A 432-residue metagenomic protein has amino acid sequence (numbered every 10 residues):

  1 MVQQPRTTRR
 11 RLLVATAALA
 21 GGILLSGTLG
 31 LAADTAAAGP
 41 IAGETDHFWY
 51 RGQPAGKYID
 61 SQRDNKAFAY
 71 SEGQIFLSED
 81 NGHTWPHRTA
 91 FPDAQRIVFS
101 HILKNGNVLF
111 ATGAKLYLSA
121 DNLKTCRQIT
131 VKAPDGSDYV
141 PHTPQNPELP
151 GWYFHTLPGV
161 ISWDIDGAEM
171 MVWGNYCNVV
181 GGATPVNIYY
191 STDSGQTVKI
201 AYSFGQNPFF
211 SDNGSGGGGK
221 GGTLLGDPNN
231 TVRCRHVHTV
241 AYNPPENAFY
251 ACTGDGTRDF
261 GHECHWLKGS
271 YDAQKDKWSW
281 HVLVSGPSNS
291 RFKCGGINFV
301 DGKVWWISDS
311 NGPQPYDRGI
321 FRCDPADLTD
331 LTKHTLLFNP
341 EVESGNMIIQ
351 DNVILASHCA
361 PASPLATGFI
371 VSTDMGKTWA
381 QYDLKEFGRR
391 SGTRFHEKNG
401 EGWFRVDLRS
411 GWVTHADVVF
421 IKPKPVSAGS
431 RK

Functional and structural regions predicted by a protein language model:
Q3-A20: N-terminal secretory signal peptides and thylakoid transit peptides that target proteins across membranes
A55-Q62, F99-L103, P150-A168, R233-C234 (+4 more regions): Structural signature of eukaryotic scaffold interfaces centered on beta-propeller domains
S78-E79, S119-A120, S191-T192, L267-Y271 (+2 more regions): Conserved Ser/Thr-centered positions that define the repeating blades of beta-propeller domains
T130-W152, I200-R233, H281-S290, T335-P340 (+1 more regions): Surface-exposed loop and turn segments in beta-propeller and other repeat-based domains that flank or scaffold
V179-P185, G256-E263, G312-D317, A362-A366 (+1 more regions): Short, solvent-exposed loop/turn segments at conserved positions within beta-propeller repeat blades
V284-F292, T332-I348, T378-G400: Conserved blade-ending motifs and adjacent loop-strand segments that build the rim/top face of beta-propeller domains
G302-G319, T332-D374: Loop/turn-rich, solvent-exposed surfaces of beta-rich toroidal or solenoidal domains
T393-R431: Blade-level signature of beta-propeller repeat domains, shared across WD40, Kelch, NHL, RCC1 and BNR/Asp-box propellers
